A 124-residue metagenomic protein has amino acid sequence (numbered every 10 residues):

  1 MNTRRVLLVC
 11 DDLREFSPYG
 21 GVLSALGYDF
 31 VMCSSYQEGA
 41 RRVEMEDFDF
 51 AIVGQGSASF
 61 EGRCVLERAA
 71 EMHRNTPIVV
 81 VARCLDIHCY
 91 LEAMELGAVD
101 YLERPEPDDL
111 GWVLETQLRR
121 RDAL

Functional and structural regions predicted by a protein language model:
T3, D47, M72-P77: His-Asp phosphorelay/catalytic-motif detector in bacterial-type signaling
D11, V81-L85, P105: Conserved active-site segment of CheY-like receiver
D12-M32: Two-component/phosphorelay signaling modules centered on CheY-like receiver
M32-F50, G54-F60: Acidic, metal-coordinating helix/loop segments flanking the phosphotransfer/catalytic sites of two-component signaling
A51, I78, Y101-L102: Two-component signal transduction core modules
R63-N75: Short amphipathic alpha-helix used as the core "switch/output" element in two-component signaling
C64, A82-Y101: Alpha4 helix (beta4-alpha4-beta5 surface) of REC/receiver domains from two-component response regulators
Y90, M94, D100, L110-L124: Receiver (REC) domain switch/output surface
